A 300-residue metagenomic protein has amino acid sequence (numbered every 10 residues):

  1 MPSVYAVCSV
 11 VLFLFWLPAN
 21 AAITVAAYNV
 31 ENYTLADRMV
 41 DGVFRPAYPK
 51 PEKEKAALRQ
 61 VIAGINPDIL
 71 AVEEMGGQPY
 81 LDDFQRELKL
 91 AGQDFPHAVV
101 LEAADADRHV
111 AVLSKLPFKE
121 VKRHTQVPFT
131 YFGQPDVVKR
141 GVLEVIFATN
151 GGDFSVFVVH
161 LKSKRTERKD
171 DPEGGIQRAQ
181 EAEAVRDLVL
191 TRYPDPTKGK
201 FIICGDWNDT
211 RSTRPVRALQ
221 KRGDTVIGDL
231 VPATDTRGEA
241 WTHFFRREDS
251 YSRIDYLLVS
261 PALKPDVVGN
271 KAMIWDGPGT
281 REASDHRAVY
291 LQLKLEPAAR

Functional and structural regions predicted by a protein language model:
A6-P18: Bacterial N-terminal signal peptides
P18-L90, H97-A98, E102-D105, A182-R186 (+2 more regions): N-terminal, active-site-proximal structural segment of metallo-dependent hydrolase catalytic domains
V25-V30, L58-D82, L113, V145 (+5 more regions): Active-site beta-strand/loop signature of hydrolases that rely on acidic residues for catalysis
V30-T34, M75-P79, A103-D107, P117-K119 (+6 more regions): Solvent-exposed loop/turn segments at secondary-structure junctions within structured extracellular/periplasmic domains
M39, T149-E183: Metal-dependent phosphoester/phosphodiester hydrolase catalytic core
V43-P49, N66-E74, A98-V100, Y131-F132 (+4 more regions): Second-shell loop/turn segments in exported
M75-S155, V159-L161: Structured beta-strand-rich core segments of catalytic domains in phosphoester-bond hydrolases
V137, D187-F201, N208-R300: Metal-dependent phosphoester-hydrolase catalytic domains
